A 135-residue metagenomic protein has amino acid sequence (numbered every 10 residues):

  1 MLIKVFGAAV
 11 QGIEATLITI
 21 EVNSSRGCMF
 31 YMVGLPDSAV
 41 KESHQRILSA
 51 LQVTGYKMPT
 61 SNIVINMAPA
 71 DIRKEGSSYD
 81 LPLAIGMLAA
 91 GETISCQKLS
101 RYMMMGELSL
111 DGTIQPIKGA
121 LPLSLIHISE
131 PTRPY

Functional and structural regions predicted by a protein language model:
M1-S129, R133: Peripheral, non-AAA+ core regions of ATP-driven protein-machinery
